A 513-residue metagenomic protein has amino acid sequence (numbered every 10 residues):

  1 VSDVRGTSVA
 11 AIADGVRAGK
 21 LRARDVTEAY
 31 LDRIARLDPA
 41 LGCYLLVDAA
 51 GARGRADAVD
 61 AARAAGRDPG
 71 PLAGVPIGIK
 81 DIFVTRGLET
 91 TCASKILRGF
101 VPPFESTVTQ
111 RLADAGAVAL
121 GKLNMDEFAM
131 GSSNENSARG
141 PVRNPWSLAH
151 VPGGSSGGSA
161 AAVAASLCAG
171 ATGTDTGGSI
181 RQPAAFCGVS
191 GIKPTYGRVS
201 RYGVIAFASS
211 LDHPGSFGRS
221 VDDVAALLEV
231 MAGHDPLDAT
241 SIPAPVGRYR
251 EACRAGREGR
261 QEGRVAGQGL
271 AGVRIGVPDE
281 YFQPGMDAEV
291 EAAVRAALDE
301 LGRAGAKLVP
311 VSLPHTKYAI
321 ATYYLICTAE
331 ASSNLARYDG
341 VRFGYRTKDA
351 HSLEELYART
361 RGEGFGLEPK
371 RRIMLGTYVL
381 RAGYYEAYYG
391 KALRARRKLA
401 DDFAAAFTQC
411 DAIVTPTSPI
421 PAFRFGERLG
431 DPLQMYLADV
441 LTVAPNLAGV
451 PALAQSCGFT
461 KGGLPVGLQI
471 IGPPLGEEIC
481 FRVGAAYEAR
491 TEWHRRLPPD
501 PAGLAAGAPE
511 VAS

Functional and structural regions predicted by a protein language model:
V1-R53, D57, D299, R303-G305 (+1 more regions): An N-terminal boundary/leader segment
I12-A18, G78, I96-V101, D212-R219 (+2 more regions): Short, well-ordered beta-strand elements within core beta-sheets of diverse protein domains
G19, Y30, G74, D114 (+7 more regions): Glycine-rich, small-residue loops and helix-cap segments that act as flexible hinges at active-site edges
L37-L41, T85-S94, F423-F425, E478: Cytochrome P450 core scaffold surrounding the K-helix E-X-X-R motif and the conserved "meander" helix-loop region
A50-D60, G116-A117, D126: Long amphipathic alpha-helix in the N-terminal Rossmann-like dinucleotide-binding domain of NAD(P)-dependent
P71-V108: Enzymes and membrane/adaptor proteins characterized by extended Gly/Ser/Thr/Asp/Glu-rich, aromatic-dotted
F104-P236, N446-G467: Short glycine/serine-rich loop segments
K193-A297, H315, A350-R359, A489-A512: A short helix-breaking turn/cap at a secondary-structure junction
